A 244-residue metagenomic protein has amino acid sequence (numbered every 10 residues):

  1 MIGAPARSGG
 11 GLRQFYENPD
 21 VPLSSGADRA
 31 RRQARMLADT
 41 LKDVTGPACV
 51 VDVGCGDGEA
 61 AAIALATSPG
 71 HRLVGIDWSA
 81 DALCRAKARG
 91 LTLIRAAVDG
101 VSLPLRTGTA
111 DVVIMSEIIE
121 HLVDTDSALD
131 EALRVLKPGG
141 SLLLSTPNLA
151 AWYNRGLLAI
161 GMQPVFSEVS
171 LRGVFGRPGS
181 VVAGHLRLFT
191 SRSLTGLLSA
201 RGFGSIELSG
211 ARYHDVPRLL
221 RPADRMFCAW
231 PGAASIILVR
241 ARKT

Functional and structural regions predicted by a protein language model:
G3-R32, E59, W78-D81, R85 (+3 more regions): S-adenosyl-L-methionine-dependent methyltransferase catalytic module, highlighting the catalytic core
D28-G46: Conserved alpha-helix/loop element of class I SAM-dependent methyltransferases that forms part of the SAM/SAH-binding
P47-G56: Conserved class I S-adenosyl-L-methionine
C49, R72, T109-D111, S141: Structural signature of beta-strand start/N-cap positions in the alpha/beta core of ABC transporter nucleotide-binding
G58-V101: Class I SAM-dependent methyltransferase SAM/SAH-binding core
V101-V112: A short acidic, Gly/Pro-enriched loop at the edge of an enzyme's catalytic core that lines a small-molecule cofactor
M115-S116: A short beta-strand submotif of the Rossmann-like class I SAM-dependent methyltransferase core that lines
